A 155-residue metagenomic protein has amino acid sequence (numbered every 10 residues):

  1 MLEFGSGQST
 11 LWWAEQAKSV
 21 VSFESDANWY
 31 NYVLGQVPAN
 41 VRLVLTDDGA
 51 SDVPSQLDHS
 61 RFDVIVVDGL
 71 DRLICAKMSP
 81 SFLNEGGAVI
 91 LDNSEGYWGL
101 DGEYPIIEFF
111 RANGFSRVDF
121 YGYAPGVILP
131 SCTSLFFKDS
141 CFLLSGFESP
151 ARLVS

Functional and structural regions predicted by a protein language model:
M1, S22, V64-V67, I90: Short catalytic-loop micro-motif centered on adjacent basic/acidic residues
M1-S51: SAM cofactor-binding core of SAM-dependent methyltransferases, primarily the Rossmann-like beta-alpha-beta module
G5-Q8, G69-L73: Short beta->alpha connector loops
W12, Q56-L57, S81, F110: Structural motif
D48-P54, A88, F115: Glycosyltransferase catalytic domains, chiefly GT-A lineage
S55-V64: A short acidic, Gly/Pro-enriched loop at the edge of an enzyme's catalytic core that lines a small-molecule cofactor
L70-S155: C-terminal substrate-binding/active-site "lid" region of AdoMet-derived donor-dependent transferases
